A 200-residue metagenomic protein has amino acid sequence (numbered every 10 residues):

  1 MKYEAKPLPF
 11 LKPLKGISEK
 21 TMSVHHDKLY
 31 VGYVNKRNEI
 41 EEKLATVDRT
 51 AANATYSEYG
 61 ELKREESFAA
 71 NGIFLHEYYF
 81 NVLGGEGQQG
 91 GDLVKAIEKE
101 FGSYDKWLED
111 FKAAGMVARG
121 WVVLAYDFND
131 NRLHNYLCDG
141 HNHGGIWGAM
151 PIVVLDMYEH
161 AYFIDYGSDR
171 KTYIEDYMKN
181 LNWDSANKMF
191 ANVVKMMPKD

Functional and structural regions predicted by a protein language model:
M1-D200: Feature for soluble, non-membrane regions of globular proteins
